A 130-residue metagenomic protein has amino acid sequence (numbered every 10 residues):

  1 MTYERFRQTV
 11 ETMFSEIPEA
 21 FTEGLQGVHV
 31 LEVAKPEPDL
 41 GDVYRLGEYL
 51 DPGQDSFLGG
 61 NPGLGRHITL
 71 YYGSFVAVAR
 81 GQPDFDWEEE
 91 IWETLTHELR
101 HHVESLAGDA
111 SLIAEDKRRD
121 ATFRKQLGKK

Functional and structural regions predicted by a protein language model:
Y3-R7, E11: Phosphate/ribose-recognition catalytic cores of enzymes acting on nucleotide-derived substrates
V10-F14, W92-T96: Short, hydrophobic/amphipathic alpha-helical packing segments that form internal helix faces or helix-helix interfaces
F14-S74: Auxiliary, metal-adjacent structural segments of Zn-dependent hydrolase domains
A20, T94, E98-H102: Short alpha-helical functional segments enriched in proximate histidine and acidic residues
E48-W92, H102-R124: Active-site scaffold of zinc-dependent metalloenzymes
L127-K130: Primarily interfacial, aromatic-capped hydrophobic alpha-helices that serve as membrane anchors
